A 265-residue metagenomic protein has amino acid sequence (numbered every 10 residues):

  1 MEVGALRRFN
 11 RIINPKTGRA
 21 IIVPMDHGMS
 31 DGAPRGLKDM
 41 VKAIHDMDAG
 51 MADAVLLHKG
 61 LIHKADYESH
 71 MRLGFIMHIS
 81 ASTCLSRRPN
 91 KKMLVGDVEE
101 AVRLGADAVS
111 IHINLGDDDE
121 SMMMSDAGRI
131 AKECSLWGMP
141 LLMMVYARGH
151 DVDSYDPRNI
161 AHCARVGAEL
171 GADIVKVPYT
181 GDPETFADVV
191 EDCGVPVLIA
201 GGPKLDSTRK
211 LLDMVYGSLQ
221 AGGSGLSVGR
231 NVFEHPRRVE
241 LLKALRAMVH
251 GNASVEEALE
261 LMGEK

Functional and structural regions predicted by a protein language model:
M1-P15: N-terminal basic/disordered segments at the start of proteins
P15-C84, R88-I199, L205-V228, L245-A247 (+1 more regions): Alpha/beta enzyme core
R230-E234: A short, acidic, flexible beta-alpha connecting loop/helix-capping segment that sits on the rim of active
R237, L241-L245: Short, hydrophobic-biased amphipathic alpha-helical segments
A258-K265: A short, charged, Gly/Pro-tolerant segment at domain boundaries
